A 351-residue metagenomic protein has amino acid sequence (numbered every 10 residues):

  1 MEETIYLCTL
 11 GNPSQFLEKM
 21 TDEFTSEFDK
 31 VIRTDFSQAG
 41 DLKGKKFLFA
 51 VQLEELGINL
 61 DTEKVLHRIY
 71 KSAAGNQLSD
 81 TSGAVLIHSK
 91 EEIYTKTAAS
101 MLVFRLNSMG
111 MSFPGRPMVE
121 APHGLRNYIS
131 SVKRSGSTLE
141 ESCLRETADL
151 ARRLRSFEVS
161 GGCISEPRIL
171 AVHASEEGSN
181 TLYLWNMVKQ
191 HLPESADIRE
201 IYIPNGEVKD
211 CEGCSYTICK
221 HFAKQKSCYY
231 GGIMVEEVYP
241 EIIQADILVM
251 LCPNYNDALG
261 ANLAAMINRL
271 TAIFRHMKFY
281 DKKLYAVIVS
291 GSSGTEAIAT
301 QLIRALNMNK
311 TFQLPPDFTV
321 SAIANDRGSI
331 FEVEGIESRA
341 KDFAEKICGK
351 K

Functional and structural regions predicted by a protein language model:
M1-S179, Y183-A196, Y239-Q244, C252 (+1 more regions): FMN-binding flavodoxin-like domain, especially the glycine-rich phosphate-binding loop
E54-E55, N205-E207: Short active-site-proximal "capping" loops at secondary-structure junctions
M187-V188, R199-G206: Redox- and metal-dependent alpha/beta enzyme cores, enriched for Fe-S-associated oxidoreductases and cofactor-handling
P204, Y229-M234, L263, I267-T271: A general structural motif
G206-Y239: Cysteine-cluster motifs in flexible loop/terminal segments that predominantly coordinate metals
